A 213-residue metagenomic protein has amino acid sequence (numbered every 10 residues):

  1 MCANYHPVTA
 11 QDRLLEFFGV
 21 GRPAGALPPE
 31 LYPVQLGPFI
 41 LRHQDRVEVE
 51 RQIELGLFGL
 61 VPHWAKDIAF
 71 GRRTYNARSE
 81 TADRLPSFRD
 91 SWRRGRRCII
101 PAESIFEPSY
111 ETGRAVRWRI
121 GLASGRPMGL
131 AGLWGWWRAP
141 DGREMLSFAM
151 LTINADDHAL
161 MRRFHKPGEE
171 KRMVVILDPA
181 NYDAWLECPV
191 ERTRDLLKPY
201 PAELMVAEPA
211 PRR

Functional and structural regions predicted by a protein language model:
M1-R213: Short linear sequence motif anchored by a di-proline
